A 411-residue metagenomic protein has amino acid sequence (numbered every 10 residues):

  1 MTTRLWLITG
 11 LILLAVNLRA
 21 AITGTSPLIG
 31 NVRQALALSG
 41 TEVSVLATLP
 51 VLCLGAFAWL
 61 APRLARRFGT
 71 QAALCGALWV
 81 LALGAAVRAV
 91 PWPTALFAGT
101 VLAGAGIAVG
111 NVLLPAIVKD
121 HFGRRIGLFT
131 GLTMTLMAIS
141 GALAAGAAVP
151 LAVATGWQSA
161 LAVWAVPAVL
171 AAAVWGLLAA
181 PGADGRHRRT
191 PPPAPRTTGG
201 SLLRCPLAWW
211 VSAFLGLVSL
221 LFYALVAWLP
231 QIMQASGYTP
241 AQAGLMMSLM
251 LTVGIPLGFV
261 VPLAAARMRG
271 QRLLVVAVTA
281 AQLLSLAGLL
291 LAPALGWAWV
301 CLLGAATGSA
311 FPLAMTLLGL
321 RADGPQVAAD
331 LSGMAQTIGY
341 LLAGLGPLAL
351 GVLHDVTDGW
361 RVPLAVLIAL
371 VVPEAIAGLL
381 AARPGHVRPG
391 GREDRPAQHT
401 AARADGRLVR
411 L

Functional and structural regions predicted by a protein language model:
T25-S26, P206-P256: Extracytoplasmic gate region of multi-pass secondary transporters
A56-T94: Conserved MFS/SLC helix-loop-helix module at the cytosolic interface between two early adjacent transmembrane helices
F57-G69, L257-G270: Helix-to-loop junctions at the C-terminal end of transmembrane segments in multipass secondary transporters
P93, R124-R125, L132-A183: Helix-loop-helix hairpin linking two adjacent transmembrane segments in secondary transporters
V101-M137: Cytoplasmic helix-loop-helix junction between adjacent transmembrane helices in 12-TM secondary transporters
V109-F122, S309-D323: Intracellular juxtamembrane helix-capping segments at the cytosolic ends of symmetry-related transmembrane helices
Q271-A314: C-terminal transmembrane helical hairpin of 12-TM major facilitator-type secondary transporters
P325-R361, L367: A late C-terminal transmembrane helix in Major Facilitator Superfamily
